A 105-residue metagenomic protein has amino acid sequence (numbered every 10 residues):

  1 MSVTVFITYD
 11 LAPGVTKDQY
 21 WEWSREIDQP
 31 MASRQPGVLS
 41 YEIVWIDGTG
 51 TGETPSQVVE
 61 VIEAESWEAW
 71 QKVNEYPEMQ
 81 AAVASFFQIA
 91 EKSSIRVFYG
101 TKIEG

Functional and structural regions predicted by a protein language model:
V3-L11, I43-P77: Short, well-ordered beta-strand segments in beta-rich or mixed alpha/beta enzyme and ligand-binding folds
T8, Q19, S40, E75 (+1 more regions): Intrinsically disordered, low-complexity N-terminal regions enriched in serine/proline/glycine with scattered basic
V15, E68-W70, G105: Residue-level signal for secondary-structure boundary sites
T16-I43, E78-V83: Short amphipathic alpha-helical segments
S24, D28-A32, E60-A64, W70 (+3 more regions): Functionally constrained cores in energy, signaling, and assembly domains
L39-V59, A82-G105: Glycine-rich beta-strand-turn "strand-cap" elements at beta-sheet edges
